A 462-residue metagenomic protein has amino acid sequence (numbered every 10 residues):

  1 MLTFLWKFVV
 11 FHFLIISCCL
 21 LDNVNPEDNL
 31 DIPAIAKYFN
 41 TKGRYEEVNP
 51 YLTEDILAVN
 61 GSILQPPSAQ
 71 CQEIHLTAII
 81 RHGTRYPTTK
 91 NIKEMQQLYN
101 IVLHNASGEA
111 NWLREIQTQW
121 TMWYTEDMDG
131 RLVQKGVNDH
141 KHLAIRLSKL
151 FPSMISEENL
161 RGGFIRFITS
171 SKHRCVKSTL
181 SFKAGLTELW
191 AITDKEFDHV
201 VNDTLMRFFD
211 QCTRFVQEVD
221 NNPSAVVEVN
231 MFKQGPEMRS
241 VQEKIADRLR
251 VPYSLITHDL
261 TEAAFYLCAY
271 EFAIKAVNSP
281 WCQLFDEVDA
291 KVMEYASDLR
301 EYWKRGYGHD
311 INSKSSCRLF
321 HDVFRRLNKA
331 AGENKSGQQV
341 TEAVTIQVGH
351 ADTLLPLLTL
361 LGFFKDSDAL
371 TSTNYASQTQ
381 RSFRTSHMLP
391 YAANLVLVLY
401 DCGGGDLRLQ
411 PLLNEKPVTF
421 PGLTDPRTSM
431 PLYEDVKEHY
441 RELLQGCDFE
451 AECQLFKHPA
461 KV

Functional and structural regions predicted by a protein language model:
L5-D22: Cleavable N-terminal signal peptides of Sec/SRP-targeted secreted and luminal proteins
N23-R166, S170-V462: Signature for phosphate-centric chemistry
